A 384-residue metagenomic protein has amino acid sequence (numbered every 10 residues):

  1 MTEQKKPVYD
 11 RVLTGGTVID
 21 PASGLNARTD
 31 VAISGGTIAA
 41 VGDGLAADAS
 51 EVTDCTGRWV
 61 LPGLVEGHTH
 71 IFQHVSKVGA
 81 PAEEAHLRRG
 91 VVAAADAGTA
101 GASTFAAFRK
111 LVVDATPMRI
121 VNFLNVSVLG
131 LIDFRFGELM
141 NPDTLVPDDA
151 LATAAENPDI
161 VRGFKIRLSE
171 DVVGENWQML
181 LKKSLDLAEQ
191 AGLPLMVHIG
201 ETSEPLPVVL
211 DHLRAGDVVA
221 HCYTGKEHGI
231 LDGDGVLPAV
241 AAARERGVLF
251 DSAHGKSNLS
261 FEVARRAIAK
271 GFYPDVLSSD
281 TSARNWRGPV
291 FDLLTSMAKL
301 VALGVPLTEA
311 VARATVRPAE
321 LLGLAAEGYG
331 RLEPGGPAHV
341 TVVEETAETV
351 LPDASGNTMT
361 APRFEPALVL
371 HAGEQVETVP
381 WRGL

Functional and structural regions predicted by a protein language model:
M1-L61: Histidine-rich, glycine-flanked metal-binding segment
G16, G336-L384: C-terminal cap of metal-dependent C-N hydrolases
G16, V31, G36, G57 (+9 more regions): Divalent metal-coordination and catalytic microenvironments
A47, C55-A115: Metal-associated gating/positioning segment near the N- to mid-region
V75-E84, D143-A154, S203-V209: Short, acidic/polar
R89-A95, T99-A100, A115-P142, K165-S169: Metal-cofactor-binding active-site regions of metalloenzymes
I166-R287: Active-site core of metal-dependent hydrolases
E262-E345: His/Asp/Glu-enriched, well-ordered alpha-helical/loop segment that forms or immediately abuts the divalent-metal
